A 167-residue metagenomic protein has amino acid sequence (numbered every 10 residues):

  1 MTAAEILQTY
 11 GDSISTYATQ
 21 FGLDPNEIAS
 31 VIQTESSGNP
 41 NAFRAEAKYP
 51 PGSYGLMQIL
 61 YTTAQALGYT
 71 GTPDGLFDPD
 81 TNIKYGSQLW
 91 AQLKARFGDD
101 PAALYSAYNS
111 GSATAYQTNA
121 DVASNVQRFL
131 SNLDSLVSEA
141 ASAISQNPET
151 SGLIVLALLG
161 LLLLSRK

Functional and structural regions predicted by a protein language model:
T2-L136: Catalytic glycan-binding domains that act on GlcNAc-containing polysaccharides
D134-S145: C-terminal low-complexity, Ser/Thr- and acidic/Pro-rich disordered "stalk" regions positioned immediately N-terminal
S145-K167: Single-pass alpha-helical membrane anchors
